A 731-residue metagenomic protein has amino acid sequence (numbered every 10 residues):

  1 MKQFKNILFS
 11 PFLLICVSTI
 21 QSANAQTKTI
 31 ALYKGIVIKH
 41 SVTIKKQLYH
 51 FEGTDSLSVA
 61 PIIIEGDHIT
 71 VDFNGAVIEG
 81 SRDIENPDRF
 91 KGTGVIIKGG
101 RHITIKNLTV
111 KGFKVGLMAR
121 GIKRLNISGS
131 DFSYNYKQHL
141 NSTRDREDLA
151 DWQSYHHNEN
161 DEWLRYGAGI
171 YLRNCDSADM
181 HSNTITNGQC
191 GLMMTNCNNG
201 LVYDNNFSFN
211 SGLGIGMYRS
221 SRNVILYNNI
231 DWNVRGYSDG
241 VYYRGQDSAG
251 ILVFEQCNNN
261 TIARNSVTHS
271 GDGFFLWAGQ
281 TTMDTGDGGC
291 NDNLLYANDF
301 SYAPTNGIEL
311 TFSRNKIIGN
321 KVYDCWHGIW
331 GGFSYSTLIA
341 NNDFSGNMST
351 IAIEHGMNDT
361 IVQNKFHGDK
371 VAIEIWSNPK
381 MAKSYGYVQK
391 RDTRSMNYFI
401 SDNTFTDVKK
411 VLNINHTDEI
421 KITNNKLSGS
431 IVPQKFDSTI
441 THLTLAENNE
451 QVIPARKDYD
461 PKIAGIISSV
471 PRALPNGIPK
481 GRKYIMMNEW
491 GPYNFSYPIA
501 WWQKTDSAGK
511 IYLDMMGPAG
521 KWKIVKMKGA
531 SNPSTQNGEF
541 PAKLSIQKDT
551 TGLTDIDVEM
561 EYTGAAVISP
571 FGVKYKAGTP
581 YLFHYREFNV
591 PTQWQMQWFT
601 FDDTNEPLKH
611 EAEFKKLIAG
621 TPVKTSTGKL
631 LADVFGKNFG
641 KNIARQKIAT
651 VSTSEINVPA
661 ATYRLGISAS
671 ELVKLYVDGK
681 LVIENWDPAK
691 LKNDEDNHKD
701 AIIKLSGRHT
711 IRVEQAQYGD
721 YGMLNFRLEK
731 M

Functional and structural regions predicted by a protein language model:
M1-T27: Bacterial Sec-dependent N-terminal signal peptides
I36-K39, F51-T70, G80-T104, G112-R124 (+1 more regions): Extracellular beta-strand-rich solenoid/capping regions of secreted or surface-exposed proteins that bind or remodel
D55-I62, N86-I96, G112-V115, N141-L172 (+10 more regions): Extracellular beta-strand/beta-solenoid scaffold signature
L108, L125, S130, N135 (+21 more regions): Consensus "Asn ladder" position of solenoid repeat domains
G129, F254, E309-K321, G331-D343 (+6 more regions): Extracellular beta-rich repeat passengers
R456-W594, W598-T600, H610: Long, low-hydrophobicity ectodomains and other hydrophilic envelope-associated domains
T579-R664, S668-M731: Extracellular/secretory pathway-exposed regions associated with glycan biology
